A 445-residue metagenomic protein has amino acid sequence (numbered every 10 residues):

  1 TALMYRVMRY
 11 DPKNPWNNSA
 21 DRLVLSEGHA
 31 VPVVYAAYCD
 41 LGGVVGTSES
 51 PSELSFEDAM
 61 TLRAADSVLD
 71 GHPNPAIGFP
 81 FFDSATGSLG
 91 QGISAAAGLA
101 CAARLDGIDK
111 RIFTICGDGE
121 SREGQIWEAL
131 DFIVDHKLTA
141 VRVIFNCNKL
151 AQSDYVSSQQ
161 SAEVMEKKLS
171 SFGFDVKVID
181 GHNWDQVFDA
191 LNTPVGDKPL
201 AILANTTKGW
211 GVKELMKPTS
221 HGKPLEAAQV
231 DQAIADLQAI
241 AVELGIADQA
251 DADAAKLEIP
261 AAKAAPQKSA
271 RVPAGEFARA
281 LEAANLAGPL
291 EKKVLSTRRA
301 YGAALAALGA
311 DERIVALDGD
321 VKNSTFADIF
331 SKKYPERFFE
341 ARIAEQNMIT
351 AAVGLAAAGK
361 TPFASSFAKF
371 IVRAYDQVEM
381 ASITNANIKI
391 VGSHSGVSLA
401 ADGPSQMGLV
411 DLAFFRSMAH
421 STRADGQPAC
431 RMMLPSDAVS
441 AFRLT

Functional and structural regions predicted by a protein language model:
T1-D135, S158, A327, D411-A413: Cofactor-binding active-site loop characterized by glycine-rich and histidine/acidic residues
W16, R22-H29, P73-I93, G117 (+10 more regions): Active-site nucleophile and cofactor-binding loops and adjacent substrate-binding regions of central metabolic enzymes
Y35-Y38, G124-E128, S153-S157, F188-D189 (+7 more regions): Short acidic, glycine/serine/threonine-rich loops at helix termini
G43-A64, V134-N146, S170-S171, F339-E340 (+2 more regions): A glycine-rich helix N-cap at a beta->alpha junction
G107-D109, S157-A190, I246, T384 (+1 more regions): Conserved thiamine diphosphate
E123-N148, L203-A204, V378: A short alpha/beta connector and helix-capping loop motif
K168, F172-D175, W184-A284: Glycine/aspartate-rich loop-and-adjacent alpha/beta segment that forms the canonical ThDP
L257-T361, A368: Non-catalytic terminal/interface segments that mediate subunit docking, oligomerization, and allosteric communication
